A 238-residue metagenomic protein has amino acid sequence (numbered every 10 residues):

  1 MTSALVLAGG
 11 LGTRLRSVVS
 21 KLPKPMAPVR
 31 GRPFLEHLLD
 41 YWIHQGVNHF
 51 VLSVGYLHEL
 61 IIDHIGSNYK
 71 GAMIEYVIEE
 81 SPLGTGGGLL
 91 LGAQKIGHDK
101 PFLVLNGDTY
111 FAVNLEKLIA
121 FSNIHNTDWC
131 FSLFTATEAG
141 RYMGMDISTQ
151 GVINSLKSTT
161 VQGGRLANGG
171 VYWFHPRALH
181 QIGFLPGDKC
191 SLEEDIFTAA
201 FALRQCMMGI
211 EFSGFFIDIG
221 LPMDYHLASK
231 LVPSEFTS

Functional and structural regions predicted by a protein language model:
T2-V6, R14, R32-N106, L115-K117: Conserved N-terminal catalytic core of the sugar/cofactor nucleotidyltransferase
L5-G9, A27-P28: A conserved hydrophobic helix/loop-capping motif in glycosyltransferases and polysaccharide synthases
K21-F34: Short catalytic helix/loop segments, enriched in acidic residues and glycine and frequently bearing histidine
V47, D99, N126-T127, R204-Q205: Short, high-confidence coil segments that cap the C-terminus of an alpha-helix and link into the following beta-strand
G55, V77-E79, S132, L156 (+1 more regions): Conserved beta-strand termini and adjacent loop/short-helix elements that scaffold enzyme active sites in alpha/beta
L103, Y110, E116-N123, T137 (+1 more regions): Catalytic-core segments of class I nucleotidyltransferases/pyrophosphorylases that form NMP-activated intermediates
H125-T135: A short, conserved acidic/glycine-rich loop-to-beta-strand motif that forms the donor nucleotide-sugar/metal
D146-V152: Short acidic-glycine loop/turn motifs at beta-strand connectors
